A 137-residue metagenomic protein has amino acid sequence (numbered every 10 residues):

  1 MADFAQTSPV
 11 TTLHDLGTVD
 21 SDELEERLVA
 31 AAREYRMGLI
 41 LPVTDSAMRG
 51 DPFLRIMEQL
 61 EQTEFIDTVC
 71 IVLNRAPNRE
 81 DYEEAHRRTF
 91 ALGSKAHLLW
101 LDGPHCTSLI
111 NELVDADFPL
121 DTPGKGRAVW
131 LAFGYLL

Functional and structural regions predicted by a protein language model:
M1-F65: N-proximal low-complexity "stem/linker" segments adjacent to membrane-targeting elements
D15-S21, N78-L137: Active-site-proximal specificity loops/subdomain of glycosyltransferases
M37, D67-T68, K95-H97: Residue-level recognition of the N-termini of beta-strands and the immediately preceding loop/turn
S46-A47, R75-N78: Gly/Ser/Thr-rich loops at beta-strand to alpha-helix junctions that form or flank small-molecule/cofactor-binding
V69-N74: Short internal beta-strands
